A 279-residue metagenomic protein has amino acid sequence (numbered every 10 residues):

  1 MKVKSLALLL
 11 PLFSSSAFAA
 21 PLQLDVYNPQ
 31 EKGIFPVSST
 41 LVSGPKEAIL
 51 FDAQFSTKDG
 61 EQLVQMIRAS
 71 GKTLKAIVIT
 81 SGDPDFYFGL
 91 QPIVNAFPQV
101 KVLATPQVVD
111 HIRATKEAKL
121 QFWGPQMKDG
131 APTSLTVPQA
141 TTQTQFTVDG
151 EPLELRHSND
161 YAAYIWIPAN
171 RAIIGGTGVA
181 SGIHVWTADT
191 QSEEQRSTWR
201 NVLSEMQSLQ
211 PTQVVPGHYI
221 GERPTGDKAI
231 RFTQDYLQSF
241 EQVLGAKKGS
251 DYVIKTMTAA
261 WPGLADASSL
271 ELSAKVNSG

Functional and structural regions predicted by a protein language model:
M1-F18: Gram-negative bacterial Sec-dependent N-terminal signal peptides
A20-A69, Y164-T177: Conserved beta-strand hairpin/beta-sheet module of binuclear metal-dependent hydrolase folds, prominently
I34-P36, T57-D59, G82-F88, V109-I112 (+2 more regions): Active-site environment of divalent metal-dependent phosphoester hydrolases
S43-F51, A180-W186, T233-Q238: Acidic/histidine-rich, surface-exposed loop or edge segments in extracytoplasmic proteins
F55, P152, R156-R231: Metallo-beta-lactamase
K58-L103: Active-site metal-binding motif and surrounding structural segment of the metallo-beta-lactamase
H111, S208-Q213, I220-G279: Accessory terminal helices/loops
R113-A162, P168-A169, L203, Q207: Metallo-beta-lactamase
